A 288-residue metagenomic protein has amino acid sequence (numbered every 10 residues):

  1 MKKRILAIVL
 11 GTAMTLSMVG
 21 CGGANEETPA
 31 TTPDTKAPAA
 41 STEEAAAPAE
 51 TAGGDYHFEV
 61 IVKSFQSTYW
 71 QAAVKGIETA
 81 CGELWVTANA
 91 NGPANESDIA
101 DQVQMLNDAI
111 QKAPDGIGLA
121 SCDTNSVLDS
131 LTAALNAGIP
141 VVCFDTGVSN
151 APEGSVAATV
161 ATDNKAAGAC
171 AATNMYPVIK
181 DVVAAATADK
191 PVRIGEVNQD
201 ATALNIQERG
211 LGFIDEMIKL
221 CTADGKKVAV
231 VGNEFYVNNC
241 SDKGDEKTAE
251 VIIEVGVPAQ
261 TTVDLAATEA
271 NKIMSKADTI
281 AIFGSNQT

Functional and structural regions predicted by a protein language model:
M1-L10: Positively charged n-region of N-terminal signal peptides that target proteins for export
K2-K3, M18-T288: A residue-level marker of the well-folded mature domains of exported/periplasmic proteins
L10, M14-M18: Hydrophobic core
